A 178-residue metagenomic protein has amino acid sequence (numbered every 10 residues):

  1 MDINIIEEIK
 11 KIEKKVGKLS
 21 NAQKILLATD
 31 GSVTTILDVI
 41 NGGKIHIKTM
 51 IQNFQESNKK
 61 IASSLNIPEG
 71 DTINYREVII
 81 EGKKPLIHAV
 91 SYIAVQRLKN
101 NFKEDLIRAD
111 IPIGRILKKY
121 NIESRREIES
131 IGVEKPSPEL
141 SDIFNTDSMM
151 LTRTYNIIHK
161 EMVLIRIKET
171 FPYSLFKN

Functional and structural regions predicted by a protein language model:
M1-Y75, I79-E81, P85-P136, S141-N145 (+2 more regions): N-terminal domain-onset segments
